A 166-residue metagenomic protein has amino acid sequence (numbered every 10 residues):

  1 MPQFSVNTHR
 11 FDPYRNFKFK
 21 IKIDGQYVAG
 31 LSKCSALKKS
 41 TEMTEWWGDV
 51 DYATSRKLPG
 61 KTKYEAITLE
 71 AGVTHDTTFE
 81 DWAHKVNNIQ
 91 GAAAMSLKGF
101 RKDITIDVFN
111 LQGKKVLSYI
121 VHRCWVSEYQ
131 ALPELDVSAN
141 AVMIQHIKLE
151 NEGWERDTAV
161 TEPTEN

Functional and structural regions predicted by a protein language model:
M1-N166: Glycine-rich, low-complexity intrinsically disordered segments
